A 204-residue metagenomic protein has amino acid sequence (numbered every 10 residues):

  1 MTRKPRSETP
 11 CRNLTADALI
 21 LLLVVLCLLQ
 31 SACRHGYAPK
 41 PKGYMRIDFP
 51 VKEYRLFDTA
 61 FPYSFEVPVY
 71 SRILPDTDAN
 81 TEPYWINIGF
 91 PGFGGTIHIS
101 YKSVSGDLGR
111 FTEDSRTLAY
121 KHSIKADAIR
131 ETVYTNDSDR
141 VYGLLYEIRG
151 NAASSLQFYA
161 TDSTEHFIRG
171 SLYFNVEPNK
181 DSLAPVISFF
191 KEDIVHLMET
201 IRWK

Functional and structural regions predicted by a protein language model:
M1-T15: N-terminal secretory signal peptides that target proteins for export/translocation
L29-A32: C-terminal motif of bacterial Sec signal peptides marking the signal peptidase cleavage site
R34-Y37: Bacterial signal peptide processing site
P41-P62: Post-signal peptide N-terminal segment of mature Sec-exported envelope proteins
F61-E113, T117: Secretory pathway targeting signatures of secreted, lumenal, and periplasmic proteins
D114-S171, I187: Signature of long, low-cysteine stretches enriched in small and polar/charged residues
S171-K204: Surface-exposed amphipathic alpha-helical segments
